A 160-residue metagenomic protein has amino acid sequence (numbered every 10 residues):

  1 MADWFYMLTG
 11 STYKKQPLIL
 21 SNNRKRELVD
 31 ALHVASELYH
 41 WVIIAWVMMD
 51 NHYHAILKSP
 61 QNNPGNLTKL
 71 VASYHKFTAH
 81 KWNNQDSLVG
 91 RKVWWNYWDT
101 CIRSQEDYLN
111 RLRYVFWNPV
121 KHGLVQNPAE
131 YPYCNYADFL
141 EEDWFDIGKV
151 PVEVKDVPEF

Functional and structural regions predicted by a protein language model:
M1-F160: Short catalytic/metal-binding and nucleic-acid-binding patches
